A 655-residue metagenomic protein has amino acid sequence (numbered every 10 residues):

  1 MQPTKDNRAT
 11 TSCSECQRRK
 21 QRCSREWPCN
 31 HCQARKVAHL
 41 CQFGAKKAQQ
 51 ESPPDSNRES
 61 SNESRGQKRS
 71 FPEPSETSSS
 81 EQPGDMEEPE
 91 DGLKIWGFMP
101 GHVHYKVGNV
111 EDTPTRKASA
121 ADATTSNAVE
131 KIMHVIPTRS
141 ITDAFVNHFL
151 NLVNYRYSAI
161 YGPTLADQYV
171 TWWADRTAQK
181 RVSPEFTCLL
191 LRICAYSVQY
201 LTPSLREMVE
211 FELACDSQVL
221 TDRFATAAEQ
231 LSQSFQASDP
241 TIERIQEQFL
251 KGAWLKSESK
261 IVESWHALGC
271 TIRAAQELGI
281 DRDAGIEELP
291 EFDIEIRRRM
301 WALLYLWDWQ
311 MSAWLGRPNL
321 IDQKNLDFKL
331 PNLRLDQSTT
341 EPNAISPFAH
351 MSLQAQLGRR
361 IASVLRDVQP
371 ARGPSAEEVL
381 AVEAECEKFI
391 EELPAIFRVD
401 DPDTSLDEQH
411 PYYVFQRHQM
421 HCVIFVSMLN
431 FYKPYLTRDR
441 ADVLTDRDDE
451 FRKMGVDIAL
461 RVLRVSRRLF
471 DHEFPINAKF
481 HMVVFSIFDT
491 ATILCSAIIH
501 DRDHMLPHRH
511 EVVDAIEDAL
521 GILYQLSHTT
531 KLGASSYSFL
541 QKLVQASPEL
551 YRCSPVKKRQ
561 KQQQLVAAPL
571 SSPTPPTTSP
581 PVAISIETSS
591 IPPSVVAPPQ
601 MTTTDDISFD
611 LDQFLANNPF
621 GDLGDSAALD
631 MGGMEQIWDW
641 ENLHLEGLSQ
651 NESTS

Functional and structural regions predicted by a protein language model:
M1-Y157, W173-C194, V209, S572 (+2 more regions): Intrinsic, low-complexity transcriptional activation domains
A9, R25-P28, Q82, D91 (+24 more regions): Alpha-helical interaction elements in eukaryotic regulators
W27-A34, K46-Q50, G162, A166-Q168 (+4 more regions): Short amphipathic alpha-helical segments embedded in low-complexity Lys/Glu-rich regions
E63-G66, E73-S80, D91, F98-R116 (+6 more regions): Fungal transcription factor middle regulatory core
R69, E450, H510-S655: C-terminal, low-complexity intrinsically disordered regions in eukaryotic proteins
K117-T124, I160-D167, E207, T241-I242 (+8 more regions): Short coil/turn segments at secondary-structure boundaries
T124-E243, L250-K260, E287-F292, Q337-I345 (+5 more regions): C-terminal transcriptional activation/regulatory domains of eukaryotic transcription factors
Q218-Q246, H266-G285, L303, L330-Q337 (+4 more regions): Long, amphipathic alpha-helical regulatory blocks in the mid-to-C-terminal portion of eukaryotic proteins
